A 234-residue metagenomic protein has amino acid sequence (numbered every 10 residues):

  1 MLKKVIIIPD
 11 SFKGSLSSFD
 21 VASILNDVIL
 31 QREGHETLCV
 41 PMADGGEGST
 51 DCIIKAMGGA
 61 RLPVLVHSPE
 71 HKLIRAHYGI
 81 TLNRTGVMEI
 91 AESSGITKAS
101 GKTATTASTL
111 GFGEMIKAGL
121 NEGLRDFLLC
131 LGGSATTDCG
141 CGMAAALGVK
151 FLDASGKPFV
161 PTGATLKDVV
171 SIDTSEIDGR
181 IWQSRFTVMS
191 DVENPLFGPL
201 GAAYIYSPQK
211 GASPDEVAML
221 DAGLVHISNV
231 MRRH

Functional and structural regions predicted by a protein language model:
L2-L131, A135-H234: N-terminal loops that bind phosphate or other acidic moieties and the adjacent beta-alpha structural core
